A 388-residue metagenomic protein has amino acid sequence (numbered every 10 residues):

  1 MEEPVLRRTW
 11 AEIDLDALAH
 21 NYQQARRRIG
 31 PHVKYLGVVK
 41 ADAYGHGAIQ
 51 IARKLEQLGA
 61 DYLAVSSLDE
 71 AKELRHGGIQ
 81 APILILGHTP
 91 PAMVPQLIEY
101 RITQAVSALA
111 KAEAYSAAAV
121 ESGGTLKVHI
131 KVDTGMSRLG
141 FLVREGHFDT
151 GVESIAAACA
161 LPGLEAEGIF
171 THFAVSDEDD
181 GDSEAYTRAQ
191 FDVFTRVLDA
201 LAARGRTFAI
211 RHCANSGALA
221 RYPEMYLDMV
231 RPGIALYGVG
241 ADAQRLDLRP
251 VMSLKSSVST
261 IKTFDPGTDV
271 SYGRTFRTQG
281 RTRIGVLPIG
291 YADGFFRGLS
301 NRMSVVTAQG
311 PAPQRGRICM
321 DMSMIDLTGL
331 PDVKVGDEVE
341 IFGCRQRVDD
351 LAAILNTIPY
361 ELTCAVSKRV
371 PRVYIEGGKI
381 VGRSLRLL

Functional and structural regions predicted by a protein language model:
M1-T103, A117, T125, E165 (+2 more regions): A charged N-terminal "starter" segment
V5-R7, A41-L58, E113-K127, T134-S257 (+2 more regions): Active-site loop/helix belt of alpha/beta enzymes
L15, K72-G77, D242-V251, P359: C-terminal helical cap(s) of enzyme catalytic domains, especially alpha/beta-barrels
L18, K40, L74, A108 (+7 more regions): Conserved, mostly hydrophobic/aromatic
H32, R206-I210, D349-A353: Flexible, glycine/charged-enriched surface loops at secondary-structure junctions
D69, G87-A92, A108-A112, V132-T134 (+2 more regions): Short, acidic/turn-prone active-site loops that include or flank metal/cofactor- and phosphate-binding residues
I85, V258, Q314-R315: A structural signal for short, hydrophobic beta-strand segments that form beta-sheets in beta-rich/all-beta domains
T263-L388: C-terminal accessory subdomain/extension
